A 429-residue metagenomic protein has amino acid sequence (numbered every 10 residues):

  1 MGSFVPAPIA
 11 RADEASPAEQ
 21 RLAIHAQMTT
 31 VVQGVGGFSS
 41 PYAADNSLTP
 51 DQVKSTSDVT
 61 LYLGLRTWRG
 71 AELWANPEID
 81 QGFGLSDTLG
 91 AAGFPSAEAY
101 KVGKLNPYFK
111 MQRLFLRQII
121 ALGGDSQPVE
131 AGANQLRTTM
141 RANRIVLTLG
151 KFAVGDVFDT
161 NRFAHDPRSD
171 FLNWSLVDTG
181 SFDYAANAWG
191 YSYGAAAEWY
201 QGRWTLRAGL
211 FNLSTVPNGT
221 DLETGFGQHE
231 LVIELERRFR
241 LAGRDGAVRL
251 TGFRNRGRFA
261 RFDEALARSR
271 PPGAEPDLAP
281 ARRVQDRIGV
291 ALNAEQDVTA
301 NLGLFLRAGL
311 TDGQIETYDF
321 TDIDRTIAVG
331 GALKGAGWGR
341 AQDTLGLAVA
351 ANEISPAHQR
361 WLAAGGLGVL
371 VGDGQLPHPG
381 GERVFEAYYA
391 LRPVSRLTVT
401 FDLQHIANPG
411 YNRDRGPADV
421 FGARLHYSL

Functional and structural regions predicted by a protein language model:
D13-I24, G36-G37, L65-L73, A121-R144 (+6 more regions): Short loop/turn motifs that connect adjacent beta-strands in outer-membrane beta-barrel proteins
L22, S55-L61, K110-L114, I145 (+7 more regions): Hydrophobic, lipid-facing positions within transmembrane beta-strands of outer-membrane proteins
I24, M28-G34, A75-I79, L147-K151 (+8 more regions): Transmembrane beta-barrel strands of outer-membrane/channel proteins
G34-T56, N161, D414: Surface-exposed strand-loop-strand hairpins of Gram-negative outer-membrane beta-barrel proteins
L65-T67, P77, Q118-I120, K151 (+7 more regions): Residue-level signature of outer-membrane beta-barrel architecture
L89-N106, K110, G123-E234, P276 (+1 more regions): Surface-exposed coil loops of outer-membrane beta-barrel proteins
Q112-D125, L347, P417-L429: Outer-membrane beta-barrel "beta-signal"
E236, T251-V284, D312, E316-I406: Outer membrane beta-barrel transmembrane domains
